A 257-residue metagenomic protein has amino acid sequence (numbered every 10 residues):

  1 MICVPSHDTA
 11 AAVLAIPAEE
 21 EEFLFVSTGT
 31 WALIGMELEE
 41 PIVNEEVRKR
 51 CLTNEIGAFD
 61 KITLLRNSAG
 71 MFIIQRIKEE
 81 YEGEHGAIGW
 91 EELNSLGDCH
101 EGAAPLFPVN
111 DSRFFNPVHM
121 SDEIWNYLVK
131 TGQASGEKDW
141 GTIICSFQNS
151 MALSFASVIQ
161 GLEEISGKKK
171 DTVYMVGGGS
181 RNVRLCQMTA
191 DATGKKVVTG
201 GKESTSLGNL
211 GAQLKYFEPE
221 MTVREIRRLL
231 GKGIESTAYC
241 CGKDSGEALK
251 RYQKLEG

Functional and structural regions predicted by a protein language model:
M1-T172, R181-T205, G211-G257: Active-site core segments that coordinate phosphate-bearing ligands/cofactors across diverse enzyme families
G178: Glycine-rich Rossmann-fold phosphate-binding loop(s) that bind the pyrophosphate of adenine dinucleotide cofactors
